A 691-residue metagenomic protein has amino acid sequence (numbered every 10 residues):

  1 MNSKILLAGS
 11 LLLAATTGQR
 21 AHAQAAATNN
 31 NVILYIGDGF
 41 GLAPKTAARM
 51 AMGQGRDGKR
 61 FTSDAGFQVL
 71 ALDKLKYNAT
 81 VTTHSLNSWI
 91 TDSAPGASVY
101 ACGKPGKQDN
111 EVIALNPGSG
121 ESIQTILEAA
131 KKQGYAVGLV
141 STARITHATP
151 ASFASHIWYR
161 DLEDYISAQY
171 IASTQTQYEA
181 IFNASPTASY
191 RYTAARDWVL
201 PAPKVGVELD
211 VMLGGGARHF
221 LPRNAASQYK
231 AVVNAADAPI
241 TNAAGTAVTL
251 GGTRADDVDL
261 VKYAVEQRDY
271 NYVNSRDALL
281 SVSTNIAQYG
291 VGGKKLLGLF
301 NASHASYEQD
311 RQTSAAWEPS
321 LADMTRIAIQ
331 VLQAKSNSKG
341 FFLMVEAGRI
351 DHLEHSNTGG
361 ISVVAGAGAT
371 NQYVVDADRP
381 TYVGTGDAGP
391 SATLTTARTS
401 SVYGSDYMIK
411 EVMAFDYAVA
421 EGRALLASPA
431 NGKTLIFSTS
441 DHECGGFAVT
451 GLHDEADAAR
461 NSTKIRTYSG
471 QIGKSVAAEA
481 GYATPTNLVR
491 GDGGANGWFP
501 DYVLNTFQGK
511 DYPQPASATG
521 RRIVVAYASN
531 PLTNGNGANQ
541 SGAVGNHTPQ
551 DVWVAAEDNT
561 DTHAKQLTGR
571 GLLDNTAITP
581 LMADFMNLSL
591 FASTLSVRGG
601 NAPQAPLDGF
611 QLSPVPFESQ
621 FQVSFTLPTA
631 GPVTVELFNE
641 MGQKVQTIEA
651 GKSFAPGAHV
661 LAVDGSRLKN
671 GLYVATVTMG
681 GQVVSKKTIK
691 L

Functional and structural regions predicted by a protein language model:
M1-L7: Bacterial N-terminal signal peptides that target proteins for export
A8-A14: Bacterial N-terminal signal peptides
T17-A23: Sec/Tat signal peptide C-region and signal peptidase I cleavage site
Q24-T28: Cleaved targeting-peptide boundary
N29-V32, G37-S98, H147-F591: A post-motif C-terminal structural segment
L127-E128, K132-S152, L590-F591: Glycine-rich phosphate/pyrophosphate-binding loops and their adjacent beta-strand/loop elements at enzyme active sites
S589-Q604: Low-complexity, Pro/Thr/Ser/Gly/Ala-rich linker/spacer regions in secreted, extracellular modular proteins
N601-L691: C-terminal outer-membrane/trafficking sorting elements
